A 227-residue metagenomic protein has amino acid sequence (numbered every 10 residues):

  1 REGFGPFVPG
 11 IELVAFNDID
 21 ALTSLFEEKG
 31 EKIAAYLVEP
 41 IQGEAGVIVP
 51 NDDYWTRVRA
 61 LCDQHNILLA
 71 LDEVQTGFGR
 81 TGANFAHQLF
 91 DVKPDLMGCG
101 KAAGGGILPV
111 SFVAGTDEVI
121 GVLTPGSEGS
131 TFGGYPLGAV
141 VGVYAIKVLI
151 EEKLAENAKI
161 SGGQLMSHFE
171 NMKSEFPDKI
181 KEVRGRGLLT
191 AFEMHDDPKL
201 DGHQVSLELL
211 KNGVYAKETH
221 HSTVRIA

Functional and structural regions predicted by a protein language model:
R1-A227: Conserved N-terminal phosphate-binding loop of PLP-dependent enzymes in the Aspartate aminotransferase
